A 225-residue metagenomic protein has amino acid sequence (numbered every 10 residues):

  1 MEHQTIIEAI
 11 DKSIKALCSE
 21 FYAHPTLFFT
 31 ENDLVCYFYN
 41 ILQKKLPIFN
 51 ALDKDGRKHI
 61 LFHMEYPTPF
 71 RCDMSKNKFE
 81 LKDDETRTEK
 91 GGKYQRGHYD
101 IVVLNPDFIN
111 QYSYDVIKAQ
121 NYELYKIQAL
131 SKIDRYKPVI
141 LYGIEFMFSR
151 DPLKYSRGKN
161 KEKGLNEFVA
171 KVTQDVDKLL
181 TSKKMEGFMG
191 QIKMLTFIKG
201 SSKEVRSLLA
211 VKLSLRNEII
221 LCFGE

Functional and structural regions predicted by a protein language model:
M1-K44: Charged, often low-complexity linker/regulatory segments
N40-N50, E65: Short, surface-exposed loop/strand segments
D53-K137: Active-site metal-binding core of divalent-cation-utilizing nuclease and nuclease-like domains
I101-N105, Y114, V139-S156, L179: Conserved catalytic cores of phosphodiester-cleaving nucleases, focusing on short active-site segments
F108-N110, S149-L153, S201-V205: Short acidic, S/G/P-rich loop/turn micro-motifs used as interaction or catalytic elements
Y125-K126, Y136-P138, S149-K178: Mg2+/Mn2+-dependent nuclease catalytic core
L180-A210: Nucleic-acid nuclease catalytic cores
A210-E225: Intrinsically disordered, low-complexity terminal regions enriched in charged/polar residues
